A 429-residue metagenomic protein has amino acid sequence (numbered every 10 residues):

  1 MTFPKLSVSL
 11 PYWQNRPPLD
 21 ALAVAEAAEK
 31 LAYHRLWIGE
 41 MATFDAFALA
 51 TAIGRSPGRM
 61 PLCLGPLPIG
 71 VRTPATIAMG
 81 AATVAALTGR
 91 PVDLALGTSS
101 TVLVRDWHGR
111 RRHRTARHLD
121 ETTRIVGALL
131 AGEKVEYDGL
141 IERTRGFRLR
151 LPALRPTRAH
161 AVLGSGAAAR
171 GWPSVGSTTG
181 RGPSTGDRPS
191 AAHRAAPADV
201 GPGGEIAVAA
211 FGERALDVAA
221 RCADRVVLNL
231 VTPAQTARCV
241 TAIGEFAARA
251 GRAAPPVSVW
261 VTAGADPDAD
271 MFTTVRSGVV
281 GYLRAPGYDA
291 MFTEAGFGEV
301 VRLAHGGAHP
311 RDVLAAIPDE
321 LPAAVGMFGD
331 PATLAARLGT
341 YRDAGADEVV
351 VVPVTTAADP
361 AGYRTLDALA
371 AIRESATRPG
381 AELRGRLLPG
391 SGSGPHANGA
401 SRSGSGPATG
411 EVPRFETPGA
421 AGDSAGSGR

Functional and structural regions predicted by a protein language model:
M1-G390, G394-G399, S403, G410-E416 (+2 more regions): Active-site-adjacent structural elements that line small-molecule/cofactor binding pockets in enzymes
